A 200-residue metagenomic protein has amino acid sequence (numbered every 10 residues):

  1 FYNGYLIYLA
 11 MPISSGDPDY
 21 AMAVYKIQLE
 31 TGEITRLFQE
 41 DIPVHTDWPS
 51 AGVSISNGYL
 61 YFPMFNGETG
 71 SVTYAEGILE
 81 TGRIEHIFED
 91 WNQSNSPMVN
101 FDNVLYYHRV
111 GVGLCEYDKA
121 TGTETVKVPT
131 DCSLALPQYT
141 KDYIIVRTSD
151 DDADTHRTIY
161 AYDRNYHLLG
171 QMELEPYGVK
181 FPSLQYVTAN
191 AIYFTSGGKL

Functional and structural regions predicted by a protein language model:
F1, A10-S14, Y59, M64-N66 (+3 more regions): Intrinsically disordered, low-complexity prosegments and terminal tails associated with secretory/extracytoplasmic
F1, I7-P12, G16, Y25 (+1 more regions): Non-cytosolic head/periplasmic domains of membrane-anchored proteins
F1-N3, P43-S56, E89-D102, T130-K141 (+1 more regions): Repeated scaffold domains used in trafficking and secretory/extracellular systems, primarily beta-propellers
Y2-G4, T31, N57, T81 (+6 more regions): Residue-level signal for tight coil/turn positions that link beta-strands
Y8-L9, Y61-P63, Y106-Y107, I145-R147 (+1 more regions): Residue position within the beta-strands of beta-propeller blades
Y8-Y20, F65-G67, S149-D151: Short, conserved, GDST-rich strand-edge loop motifs in beta-rich repeat architectures
M11, F65, E89, S96-P97 (+3 more regions): Surface loops and adjacent helix of pleckstrin homology
D19-D41, E68-E89, R109-T130, D154-Y177 (+1 more regions): Surface-exposed loop/turn elements that mediate protein-protein interactions on large endomembrane-trafficking
